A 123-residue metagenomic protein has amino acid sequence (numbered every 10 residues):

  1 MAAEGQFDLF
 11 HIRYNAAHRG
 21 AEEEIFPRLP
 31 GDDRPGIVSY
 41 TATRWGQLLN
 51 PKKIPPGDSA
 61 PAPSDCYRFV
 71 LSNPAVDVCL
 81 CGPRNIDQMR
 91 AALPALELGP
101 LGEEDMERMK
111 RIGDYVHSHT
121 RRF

Functional and structural regions predicted by a protein language model:
M1-F123: Beta/alpha (TIM)-barrel catalytic core signal, keyed to glycine-rich beta->alpha loops juxtaposed to Asp/Glu that bind
